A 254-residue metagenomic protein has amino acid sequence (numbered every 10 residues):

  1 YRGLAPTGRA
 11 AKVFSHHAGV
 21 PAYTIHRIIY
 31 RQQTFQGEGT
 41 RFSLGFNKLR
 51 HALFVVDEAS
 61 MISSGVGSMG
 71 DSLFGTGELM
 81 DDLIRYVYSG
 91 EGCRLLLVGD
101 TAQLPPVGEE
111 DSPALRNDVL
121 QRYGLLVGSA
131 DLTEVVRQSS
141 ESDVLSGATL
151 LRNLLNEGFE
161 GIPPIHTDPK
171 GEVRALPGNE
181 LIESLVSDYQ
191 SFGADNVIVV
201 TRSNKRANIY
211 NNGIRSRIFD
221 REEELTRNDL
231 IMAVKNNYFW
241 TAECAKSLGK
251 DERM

Functional and structural regions predicted by a protein language model:
Y1-G161: ASCE P-loop NTPase helicase motor core
E78, Y86-C93, T101-R253: Conserved helicase motor core of P-loop NTPases
